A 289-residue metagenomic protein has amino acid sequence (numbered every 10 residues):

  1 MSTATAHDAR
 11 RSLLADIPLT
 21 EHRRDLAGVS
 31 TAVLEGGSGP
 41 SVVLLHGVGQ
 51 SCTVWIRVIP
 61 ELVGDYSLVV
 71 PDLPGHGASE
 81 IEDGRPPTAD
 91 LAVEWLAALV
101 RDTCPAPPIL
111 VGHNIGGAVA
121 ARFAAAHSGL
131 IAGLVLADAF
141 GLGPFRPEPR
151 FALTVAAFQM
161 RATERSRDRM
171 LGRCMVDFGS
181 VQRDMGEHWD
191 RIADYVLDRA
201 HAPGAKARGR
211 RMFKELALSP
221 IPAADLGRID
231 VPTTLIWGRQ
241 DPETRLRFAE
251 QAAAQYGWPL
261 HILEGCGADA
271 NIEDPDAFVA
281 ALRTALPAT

Functional and structural regions predicted by a protein language model:
M1-V42, G64-Y66, C104-P107, A132 (+1 more regions): Alpha/beta-hydrolase fold catalytic core
V29-A78: Conserved HGGG/HGGXW glycine-rich cap/lid loop of the alpha/beta-hydrolase fold
L34, V69-V111, I115, A280: Active-site loop/oxyanion-hole signature of alpha/beta-hydrolase fold enzymes
H46-V48, G112-G117: Conserved alpha/beta-hydrolase "nucleophile elbow" surrounding the catalytic nucleophile
G117-S128, L134: Short glycine-enriched nucleophile-adjacent loop and the immediately C-terminal alpha-helix near the catalytic center
A125, G133-E164: Flexible "cap/lid" loop of the alpha/beta hydrolase fold
F145-P147, E164-R228: Conserved alpha/beta-hydrolase catalytic His-Asp/Glu region
R228, P232-C266, I272: Conserved loop-alpha-helix segment in the C-terminal half of the alpha/beta-hydrolase fold that carries the catalytic
